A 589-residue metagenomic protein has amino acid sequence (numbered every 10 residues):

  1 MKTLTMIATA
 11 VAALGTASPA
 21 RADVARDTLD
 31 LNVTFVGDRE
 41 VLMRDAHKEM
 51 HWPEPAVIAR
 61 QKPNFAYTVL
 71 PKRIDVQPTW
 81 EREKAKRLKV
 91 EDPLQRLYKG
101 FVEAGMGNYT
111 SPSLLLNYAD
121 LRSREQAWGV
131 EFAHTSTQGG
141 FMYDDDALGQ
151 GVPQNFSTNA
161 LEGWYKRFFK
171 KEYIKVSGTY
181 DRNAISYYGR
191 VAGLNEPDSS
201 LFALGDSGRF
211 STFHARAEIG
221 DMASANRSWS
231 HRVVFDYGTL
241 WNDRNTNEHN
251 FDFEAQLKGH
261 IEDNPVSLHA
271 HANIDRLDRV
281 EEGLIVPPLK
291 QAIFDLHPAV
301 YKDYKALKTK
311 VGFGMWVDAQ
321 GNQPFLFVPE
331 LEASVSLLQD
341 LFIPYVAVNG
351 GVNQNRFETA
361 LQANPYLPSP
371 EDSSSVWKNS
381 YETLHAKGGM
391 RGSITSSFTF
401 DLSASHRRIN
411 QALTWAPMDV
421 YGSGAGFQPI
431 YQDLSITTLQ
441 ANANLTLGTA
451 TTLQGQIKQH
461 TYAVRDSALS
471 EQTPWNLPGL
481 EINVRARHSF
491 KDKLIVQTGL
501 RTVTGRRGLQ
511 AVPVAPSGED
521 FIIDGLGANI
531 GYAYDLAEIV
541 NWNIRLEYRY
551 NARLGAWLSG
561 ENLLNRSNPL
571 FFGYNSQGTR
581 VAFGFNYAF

Functional and structural regions predicted by a protein language model:
T28, P71-R73, A552-G555, Q577-F589: Outer-membrane beta-barrel "beta-signal"
E81-K84, P93-D144, N155-L161: Outer-membrane beta-barrel translocator/receptor signature
R96-Y98, T110-P112, N155-N159, S207-A215 (+8 more regions): Residues that define the transmembrane beta-barrel architecture of outer-membrane proteins
M106-N108, H134-Q138, K171, Y180-S186 (+16 more regions): Transmembrane beta-strands of outer-membrane beta-barrel pores
L116-D120, V130, G163-R167, A215-D221 (+11 more regions): Residues on the lipid-exposed face of transmembrane beta-strands in outer-membrane beta-barrel proteins
E125-W128, K171-K175, A223-H231, I261-L268 (+7 more regions): Repeated loop/turn-to-beta-strand initiation elements of outer-membrane beta-barrel proteins
T137-F141, L148-A160, K175-S228, V234-N250: Flexible loop and strand-edge segments within Gram-negative outer membrane beta-barrel domains
E358-K378, I409-L434, H460-N483, V503-R549 (+1 more regions): Outer-membrane beta-barrel domain signature, especially the mid-to-C-terminal portions of large Gram-negative OMP
